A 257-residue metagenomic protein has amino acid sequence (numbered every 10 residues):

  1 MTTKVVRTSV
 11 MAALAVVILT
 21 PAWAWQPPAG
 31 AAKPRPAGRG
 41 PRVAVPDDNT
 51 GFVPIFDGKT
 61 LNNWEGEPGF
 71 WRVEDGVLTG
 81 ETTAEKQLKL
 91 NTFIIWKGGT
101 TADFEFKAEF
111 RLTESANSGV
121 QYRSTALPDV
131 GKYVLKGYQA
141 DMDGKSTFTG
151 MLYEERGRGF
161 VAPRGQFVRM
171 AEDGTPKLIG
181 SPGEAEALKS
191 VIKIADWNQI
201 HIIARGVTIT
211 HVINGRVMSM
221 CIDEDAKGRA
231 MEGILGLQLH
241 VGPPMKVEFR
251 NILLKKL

Functional and structural regions predicted by a protein language model:
M1-A13: Bacterial N-terminal signal peptides that target proteins for export
M11-P21: Bacterial N-terminal signal peptides
W25-L257: Carbohydrate-interacting regions of secretory-pathway proteins
